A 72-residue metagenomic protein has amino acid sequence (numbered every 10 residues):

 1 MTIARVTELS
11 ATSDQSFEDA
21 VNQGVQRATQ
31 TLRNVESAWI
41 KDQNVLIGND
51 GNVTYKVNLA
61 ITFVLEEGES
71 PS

Functional and structural regions predicted by a protein language model:
M1-I3, V35, N49-Y55: A generic structural micro-feature
T2-E36: Short, well-ordered alpha-helical segments
E8, W39, K56-A60: Conserved beta-strand segments that form the floor/walls of ligand-binding pockets within enzyme and binding domains
Q15, L46, E67-E69: Residues that cap or initiate secondary-structure elements
N34, A38, V64-L65: Short amphipathic alpha-helical leader/targeting segments
A38-I47: Short, conserved loop-to-beta-strand elements that form functional interface hotspots
D50-S72: C-terminal structural segments of small proteins and small subunits
